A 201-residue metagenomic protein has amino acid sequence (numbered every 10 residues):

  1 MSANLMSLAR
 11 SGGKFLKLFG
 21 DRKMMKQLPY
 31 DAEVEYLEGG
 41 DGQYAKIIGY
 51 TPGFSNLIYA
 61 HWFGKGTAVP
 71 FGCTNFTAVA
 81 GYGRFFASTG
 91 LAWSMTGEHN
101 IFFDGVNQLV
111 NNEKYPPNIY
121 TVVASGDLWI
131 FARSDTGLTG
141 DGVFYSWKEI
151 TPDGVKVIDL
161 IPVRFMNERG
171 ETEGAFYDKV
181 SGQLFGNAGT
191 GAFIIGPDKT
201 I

Functional and structural regions predicted by a protein language model:
M1-P29, G40: Glycine-biased low-complexity/repetitive sequence motifs
S7-L8, F85, W129-R133: Beta-strand-rich, repetitive solenoid scaffolds
R22-F54, F193-I201: Low-complexity, glycine/proline/serine-rich flexible segments
M24, S146-I201: Extended recognition patches within non-cytosolic domains
K26-E38, H61-A68, A78-A124: Extracellular glycan-interaction surfaces
G40, N56-G66, S146-E149: Short hydrophobic/aromatic patches on beta-strands that form ligand-binding or substrate-lining surfaces
I47-H61, G90-F102, G137-V143: Extracellular/lumenal carbohydrate-interaction signature centered on repeated Trp-anchored short motifs
S125-Y145: Extracellular glycan-interaction patches encoded by glycine-rich segments
